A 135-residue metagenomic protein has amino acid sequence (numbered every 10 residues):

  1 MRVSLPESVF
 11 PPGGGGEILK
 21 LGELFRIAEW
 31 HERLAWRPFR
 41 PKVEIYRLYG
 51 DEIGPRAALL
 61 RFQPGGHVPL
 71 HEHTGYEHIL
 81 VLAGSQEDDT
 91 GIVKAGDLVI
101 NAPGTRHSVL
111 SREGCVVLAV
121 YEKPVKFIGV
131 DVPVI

Functional and structural regions predicted by a protein language model:
R2-I53, V134-I135: A short, N-terminal "cap"/entry segment at the start of jelly-roll beta-barrel domains of the cupin/DSBH fold
R40-H73, A102-R106: Conserved short histidine dyad/triad with adjacent acidic residue
P55-L59, I79, C115-V116: Structural motif
Q63-G66, H73-D88, A95: Glycine- and acidic-residue-biased ligand/ion/polar-headgroup-sensing regions
H67, D97-L98, V116: Residue-level marker of beta-strand positions
E77, V132-I135: Short intrinsically disordered coil segments
E87-S111: Short acidic-glycine-tyrosine-enriched beta hairpin
P103-V130: Ligand-binding loop in jelly-roll beta-barrel domains
